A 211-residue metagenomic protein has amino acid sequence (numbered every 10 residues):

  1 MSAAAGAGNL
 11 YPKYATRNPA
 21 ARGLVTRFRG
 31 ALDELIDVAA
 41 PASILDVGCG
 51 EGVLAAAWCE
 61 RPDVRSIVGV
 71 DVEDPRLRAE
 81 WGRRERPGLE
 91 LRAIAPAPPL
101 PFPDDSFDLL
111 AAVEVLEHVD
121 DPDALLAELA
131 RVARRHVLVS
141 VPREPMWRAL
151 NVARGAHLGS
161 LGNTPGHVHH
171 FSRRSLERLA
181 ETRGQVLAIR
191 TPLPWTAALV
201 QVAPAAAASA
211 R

Functional and structural regions predicted by a protein language model:
M1-P103, L126, A153-G155, G159-G184 (+1 more regions): Conserved N-terminal segment of class I S-adenosyl-L-methionine
F107, D121-A124: Residue-level recognition of oxygen-bearing side chains
A111: A conserved beta-strand element that flanks and buttresses the S-adenosyl-L-methionine
V115: Hydrophobic adenine-recognition pocket in adenosine-nucleotide-binding enzymes
H118: Histidine-centered divalent metal-coordination motifs
D123-V137: A short glycine-rich, Lys/Arg-flanked "PGG" loop and its adjoining helix->strand segment in the class I
L138-S160: Conserved class I S-adenosyl-L-methionine
